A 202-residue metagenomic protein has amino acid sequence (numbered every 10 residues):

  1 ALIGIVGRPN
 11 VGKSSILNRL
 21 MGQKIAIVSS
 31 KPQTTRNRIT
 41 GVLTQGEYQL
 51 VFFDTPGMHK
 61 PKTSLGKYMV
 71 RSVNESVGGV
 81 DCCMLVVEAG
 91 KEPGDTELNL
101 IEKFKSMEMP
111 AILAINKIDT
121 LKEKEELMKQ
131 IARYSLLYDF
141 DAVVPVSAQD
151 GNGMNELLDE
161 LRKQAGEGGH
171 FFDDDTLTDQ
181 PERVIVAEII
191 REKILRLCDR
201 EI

Functional and structural regions predicted by a protein language model:
A1-C82, V87: Conserved G1/Walker A P-loop phosphate-binding module
A26-V28, G169-D173, R196-I202: Active-site phosphate-binding and catalytic loops of NTP-dependent enzymes
P32-T34, P56-H59, A89-P93, I118-L121 (+1 more regions): Conserved nucleotide-binding/hydrolysis micro-motifs of P-loop NTPases
T44-Q49, Y68-V143: Conserved C-terminal guanine-recognition region of P-loop GTPase G domains, centered on the G4
M109-I112, D119-E182: Canonical P-loop GTPase G-domain recognition
V184-I202: P-loop NTP-binding site
